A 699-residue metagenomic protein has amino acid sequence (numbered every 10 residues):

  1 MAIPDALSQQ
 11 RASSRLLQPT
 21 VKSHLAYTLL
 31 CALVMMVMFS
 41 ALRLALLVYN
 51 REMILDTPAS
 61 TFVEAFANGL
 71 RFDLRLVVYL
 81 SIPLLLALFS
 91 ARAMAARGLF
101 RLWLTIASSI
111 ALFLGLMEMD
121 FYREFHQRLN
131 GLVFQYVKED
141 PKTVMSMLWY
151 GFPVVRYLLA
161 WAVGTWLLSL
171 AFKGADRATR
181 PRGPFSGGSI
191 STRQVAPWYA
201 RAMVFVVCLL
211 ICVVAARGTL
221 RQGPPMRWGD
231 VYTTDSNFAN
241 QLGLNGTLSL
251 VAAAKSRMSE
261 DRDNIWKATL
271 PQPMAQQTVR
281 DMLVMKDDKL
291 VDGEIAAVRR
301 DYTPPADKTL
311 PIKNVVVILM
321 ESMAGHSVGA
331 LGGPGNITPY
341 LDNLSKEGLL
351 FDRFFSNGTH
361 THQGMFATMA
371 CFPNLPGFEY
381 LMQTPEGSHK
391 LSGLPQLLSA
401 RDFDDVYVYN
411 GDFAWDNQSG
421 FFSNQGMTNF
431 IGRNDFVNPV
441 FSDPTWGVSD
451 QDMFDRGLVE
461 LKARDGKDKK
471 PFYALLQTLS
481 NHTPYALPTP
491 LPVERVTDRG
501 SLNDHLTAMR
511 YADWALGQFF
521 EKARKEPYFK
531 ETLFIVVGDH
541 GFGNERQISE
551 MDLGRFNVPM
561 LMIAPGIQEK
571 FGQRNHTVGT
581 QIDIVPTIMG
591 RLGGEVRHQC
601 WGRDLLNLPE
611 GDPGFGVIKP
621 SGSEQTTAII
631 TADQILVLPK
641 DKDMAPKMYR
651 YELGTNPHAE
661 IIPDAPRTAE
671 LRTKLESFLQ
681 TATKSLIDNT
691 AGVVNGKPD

Functional and structural regions predicted by a protein language model:
A2-N264: Transmembrane and membrane-interface helices of multi-pass, inner-membrane envelope-modifying transferases
L7, L16, P225, Q568-D699: Membrane-interface soluble catalytic domains
A12-L16, A178-Y199, A463-P471, Q568-G572 (+2 more regions): Intrinsically disordered, low-complexity coil segments
T61, T507, V558, E624-Q625: Short loop/turn microsegments at loop-to-beta-strand junctions
G69, D73, M147, L170 (+11 more regions): Residues that form generic nucleotide/phosphate-binding pockets
M119, G151, S322, H540 (+2 more regions): Conformational gate/switch positions in structured elements
S191-C208, C212-A215, F472-S480, T489-L491 (+1 more regions): Extended, compositionally biased low-complexity polar/Lys-Gly-rich tracts and adjacent boundary/linker regions are
G218-Q599, L608-G614, K619: Soluble catalytic regions of membrane-associated enzymes that act on cell-envelope and secretory-pathway components
